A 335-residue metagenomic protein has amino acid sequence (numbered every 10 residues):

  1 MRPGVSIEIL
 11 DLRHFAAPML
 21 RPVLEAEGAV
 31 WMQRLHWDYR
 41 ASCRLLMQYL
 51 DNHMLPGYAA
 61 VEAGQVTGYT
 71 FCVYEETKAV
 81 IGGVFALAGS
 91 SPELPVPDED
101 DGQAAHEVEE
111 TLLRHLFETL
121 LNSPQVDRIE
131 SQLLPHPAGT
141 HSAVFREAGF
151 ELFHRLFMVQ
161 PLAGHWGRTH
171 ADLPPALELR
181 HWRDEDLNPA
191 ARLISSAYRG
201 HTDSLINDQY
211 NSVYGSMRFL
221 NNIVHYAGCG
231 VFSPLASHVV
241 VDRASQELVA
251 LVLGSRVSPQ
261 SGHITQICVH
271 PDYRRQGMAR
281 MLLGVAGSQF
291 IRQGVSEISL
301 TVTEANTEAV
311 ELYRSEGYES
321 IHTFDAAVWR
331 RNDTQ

Functional and structural regions predicted by a protein language model:
M1-P3, T77, S90-L177, W182-R183 (+1 more regions): Acyl-donor-binding surface of acyltransferase catalytic domains
R2-L24, E178-D208: A short beta-loop-alpha structural element at the N-terminal edge of CoA-dependent acyl/N-acetyltransferase catalytic
M32-G57, D208-A244: Active-site rim helix/loop that mediates acceptor-substrate recognition in acyltransferases
A41-S123, V252-S261: Conserved donor-binding loop and adjoining core beta-sheet/short helix segment in diverse acyl/aminoacyl transferases
E93-L120, V269, R275-R292, E311-S315: Conserved acetyl-CoA-binding loop-helix of GNAT-fold acetyltransferases
I129-T140, P271, L300-V310, A327-N332: Conserved beta-strand-loop-alpha-helix junction that forms the acyl-donor binding cleft
P135-H154, R280, E304-H322: Conserved active-site alpha-helix within GNAT-family acetyltransferase domains
H154-E178, S296-T307, E316-G317, H322-Q335: C-terminal "cap" of GNAT-fold acetyltransferases
